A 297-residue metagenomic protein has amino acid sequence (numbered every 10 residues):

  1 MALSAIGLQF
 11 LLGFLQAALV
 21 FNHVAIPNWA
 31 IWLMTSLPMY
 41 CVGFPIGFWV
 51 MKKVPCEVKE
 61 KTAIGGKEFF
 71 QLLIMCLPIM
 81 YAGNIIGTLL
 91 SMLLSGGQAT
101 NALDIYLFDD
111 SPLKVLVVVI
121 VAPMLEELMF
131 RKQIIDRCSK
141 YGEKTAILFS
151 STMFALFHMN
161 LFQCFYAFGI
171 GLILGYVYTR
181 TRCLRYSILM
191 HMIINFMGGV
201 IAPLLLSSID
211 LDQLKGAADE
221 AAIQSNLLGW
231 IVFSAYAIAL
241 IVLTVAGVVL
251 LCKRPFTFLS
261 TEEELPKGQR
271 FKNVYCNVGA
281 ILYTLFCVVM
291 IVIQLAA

Functional and structural regions predicted by a protein language model:
M1-F10, Q71-A82, G279-C287: Alpha-helical transmembrane segments
M1-L3, Q9, W32, M39-G43 (+11 more regions): Small-residue packing motifs within transmembrane alpha-helices
F10-L15, P45, W49-K53, Y81-L89 (+4 more regions): Hydrophobic membrane-targeting alpha-helices
F10-N22, I85-G96, M197-L214: Membrane-helix interface motif
Q16-I74, M92, A102, T244-L265: Membrane-helix interface linkers and caps
F21-A30, C56-L128, D136-S139, V292-A297: Juxtamembrane helix-loop-helix connectors linking adjacent transmembrane helices in multi-pass membrane enzymes
L113-A296: Transmembrane helix-loop-helix hairpins at the membrane interface of multi-pass integral membrane proteins
